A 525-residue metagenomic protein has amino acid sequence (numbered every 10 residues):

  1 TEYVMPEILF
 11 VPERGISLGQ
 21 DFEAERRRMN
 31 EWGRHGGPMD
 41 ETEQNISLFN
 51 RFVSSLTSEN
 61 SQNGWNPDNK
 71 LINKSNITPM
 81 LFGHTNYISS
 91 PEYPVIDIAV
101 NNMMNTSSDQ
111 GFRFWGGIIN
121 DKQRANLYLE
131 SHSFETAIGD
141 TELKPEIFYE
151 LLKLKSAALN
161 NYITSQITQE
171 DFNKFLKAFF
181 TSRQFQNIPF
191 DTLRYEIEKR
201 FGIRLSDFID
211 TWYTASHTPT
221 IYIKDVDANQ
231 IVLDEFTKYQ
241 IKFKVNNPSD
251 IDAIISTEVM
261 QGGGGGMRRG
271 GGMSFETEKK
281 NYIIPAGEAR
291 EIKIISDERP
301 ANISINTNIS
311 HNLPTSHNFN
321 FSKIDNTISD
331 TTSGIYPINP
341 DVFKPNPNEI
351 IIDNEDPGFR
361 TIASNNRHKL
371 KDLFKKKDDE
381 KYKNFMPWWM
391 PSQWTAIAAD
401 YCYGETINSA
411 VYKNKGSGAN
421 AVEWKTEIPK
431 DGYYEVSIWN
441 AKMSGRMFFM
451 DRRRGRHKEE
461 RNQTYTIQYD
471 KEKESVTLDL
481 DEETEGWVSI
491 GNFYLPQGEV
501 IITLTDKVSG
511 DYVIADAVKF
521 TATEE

Functional and structural regions predicted by a protein language model:
T1-A125: Zinc-dependent metallopeptidase catalytic helix centered on the HExxH motif and its immediate flanking segment
A125-G139: Active-site-adjacent bridging/hinge elements
I138-V226: Amphipathic alpha-helical substructures
R194-I254, V259-G262, I490: A terminal-accessory region detector
I231-N308: Beta-strand-rich binding/interaction modules
E298-I324, I501-D506: Short, aromatic- and glycine-rich surface loops/edge beta-strands on solvent-exposed regions
P314-V342: Short beta-strand elements
S333-E525: Extracytoplasmic
